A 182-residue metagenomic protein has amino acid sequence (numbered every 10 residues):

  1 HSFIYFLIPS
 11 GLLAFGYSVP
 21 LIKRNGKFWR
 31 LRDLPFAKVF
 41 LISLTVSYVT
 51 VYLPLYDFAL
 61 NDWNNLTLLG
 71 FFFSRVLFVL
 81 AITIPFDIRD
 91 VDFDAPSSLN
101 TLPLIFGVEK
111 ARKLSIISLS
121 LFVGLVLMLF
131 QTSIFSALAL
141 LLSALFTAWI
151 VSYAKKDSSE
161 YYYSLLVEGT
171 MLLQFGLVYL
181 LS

Functional and structural regions predicted by a protein language model:
H1-F6, T50-F73, L125-S136, L177-S182: Helix-coil boundary and interhelical linker segments in multi-pass alpha-helical membrane proteins
H1-I22, I116-Y161: Transmembrane helix-loop-helix
S2-F3, V19-L44, T101, I105-A111 (+1 more regions): Interhelical loop and helix-boundary elements at the membrane-water interface of polytopic inner-membrane proteins
I4-F6, F28, R75, D94-F106 (+2 more regions): Short juxtamembrane and helix-loop transition motifs at transmembrane-helix boundaries in membrane proteins
F6-G16, A37, L41-L44, Y48-V49 (+5 more regions): Lipid-exposed faces of alpha-helical membrane segments in multi-pass integral membrane proteins
P35, V39-P85, V91: Functional transmembrane core segments of multi-pass inner-membrane proteins
V76, L80-L119: Solvent-exposed interhelical
